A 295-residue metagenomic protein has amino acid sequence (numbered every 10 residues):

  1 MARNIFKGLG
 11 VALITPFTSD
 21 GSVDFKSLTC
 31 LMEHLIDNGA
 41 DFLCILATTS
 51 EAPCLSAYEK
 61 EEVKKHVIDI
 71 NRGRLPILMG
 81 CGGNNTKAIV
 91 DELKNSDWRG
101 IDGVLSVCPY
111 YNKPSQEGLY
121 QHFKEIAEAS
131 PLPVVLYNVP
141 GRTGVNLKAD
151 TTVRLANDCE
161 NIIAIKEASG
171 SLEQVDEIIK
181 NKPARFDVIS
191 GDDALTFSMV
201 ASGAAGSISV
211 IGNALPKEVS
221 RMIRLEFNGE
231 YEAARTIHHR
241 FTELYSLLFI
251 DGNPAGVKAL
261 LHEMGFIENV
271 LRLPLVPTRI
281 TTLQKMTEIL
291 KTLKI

Functional and structural regions predicted by a protein language model:
R3-G144, R154, L261: Active-site beta->alpha loop and helix N-cap motifs at the rims of alpha/beta catalytic domains
I5-P16, H34, N38-A40, A201-A204 (+1 more regions): C-terminal alpha-helical cap/extension of soluble enzyme domains
L9, S22, T48-E51, C81-G83 (+6 more regions): Gly/Ser/Thr-rich helix-start
S19, F25, A57, A149 (+2 more regions): Alpha-helix N-capping/helix-start residues
L28, K60, K64, I89 (+5 more regions): A general structural signal for well-ordered alpha-helical segments in protein cores
L55-Y58, D91, Q116-L119, L147-A149 (+4 more regions): Short secondary-structure transition/capping segments
E128-A129, R142-F249: Catalytic alpha/beta core domains of metabolic enzymes, predominantly
N138-V139, N161-I162, R272-L273: Glycine-rich phosphate-binding "P-loop"
